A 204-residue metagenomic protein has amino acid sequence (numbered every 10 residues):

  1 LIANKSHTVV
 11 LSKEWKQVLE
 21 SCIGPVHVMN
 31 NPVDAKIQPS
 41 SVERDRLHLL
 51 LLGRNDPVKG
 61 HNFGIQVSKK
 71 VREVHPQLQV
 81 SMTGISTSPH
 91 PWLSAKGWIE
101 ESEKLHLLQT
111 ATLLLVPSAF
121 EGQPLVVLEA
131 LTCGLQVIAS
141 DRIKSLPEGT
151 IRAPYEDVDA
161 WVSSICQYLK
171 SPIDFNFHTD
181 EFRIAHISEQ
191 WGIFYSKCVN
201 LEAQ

Functional and structural regions predicted by a protein language model:
L1-Q38: Donor nucleotide-sugar binding/catalytic pocket of nucleotide-sugar-dependent glycosyltransferases
V33, S41-K59, I65-S68: Conserved donor-binding/catalytic core segment of Leloir-type glycosyltransferases
H106-A111: Short alpha-helical donor nucleotide-sugar binding micro-motif in glycosyltransferases
L114-L115: A short hydrophobic beta-strand element within the catalytic core of glycosyltransferases that build diverse glycans
A119: Aromatic "clamp/platform" in nucleotide-sugar-dependent glycosyltransferases that forms part of the donor/acceptor
V127, Q136-A139: Short hydrophobic beta-strand element within catalytic cores of glycosyltransferases and related nucleotide-activated
L146-Q167: Change "using UDP/GDP/dTDP sugars" to "using nucleotide sugars
K170-A203: A charged, aromatic-enriched C-terminal amphipathic alpha-helix characteristic of glycosyltransferases across folds
